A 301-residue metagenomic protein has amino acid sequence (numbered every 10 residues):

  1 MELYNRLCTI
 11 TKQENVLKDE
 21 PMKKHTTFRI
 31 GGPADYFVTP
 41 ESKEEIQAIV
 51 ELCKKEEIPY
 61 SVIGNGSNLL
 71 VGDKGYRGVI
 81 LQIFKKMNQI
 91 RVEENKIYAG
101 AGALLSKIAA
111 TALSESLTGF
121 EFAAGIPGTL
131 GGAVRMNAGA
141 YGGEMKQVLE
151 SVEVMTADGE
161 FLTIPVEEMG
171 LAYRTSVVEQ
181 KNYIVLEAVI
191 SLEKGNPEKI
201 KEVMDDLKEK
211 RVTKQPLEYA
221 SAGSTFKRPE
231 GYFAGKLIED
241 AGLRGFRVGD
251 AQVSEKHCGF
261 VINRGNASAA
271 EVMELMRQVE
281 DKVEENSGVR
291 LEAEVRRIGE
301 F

Functional and structural regions predicted by a protein language model:
M1-L130: Anion-binding (especially nucleotide phosphate/pyrophosphate-binding) glycine-rich loop and adjoining beta-alpha core
L17, K23-H25, G32, G64-N65 (+14 more regions): Residue-level signal for pocket-adjacent positions within structured domains
L17, M155-R277, D281-K282, N286-F301: Phosphate/pyrophosphate- and phosphate-bearing ligand-binding catalytic cores of soluble enzymes
G31-G32, V38-K43, L70-N88, R135-V166 (+1 more regions): Structural signature of FAD isoalloxazine-binding scaffolds in flavoprotein oxidoreductases
E56, I63-N65, V148, Y219-A220 (+1 more regions): Short, basic and Ser/Thr-rich N-terminal targeting/leader segments
N68-L69, A109-A112, F120-A124, N137-E144 (+2 more regions): A generic local secondary-structure boundary/capping motif
L105, A109, A123, P127 (+4 more regions): Hydrophobic, well-ordered secondary-structure segments
